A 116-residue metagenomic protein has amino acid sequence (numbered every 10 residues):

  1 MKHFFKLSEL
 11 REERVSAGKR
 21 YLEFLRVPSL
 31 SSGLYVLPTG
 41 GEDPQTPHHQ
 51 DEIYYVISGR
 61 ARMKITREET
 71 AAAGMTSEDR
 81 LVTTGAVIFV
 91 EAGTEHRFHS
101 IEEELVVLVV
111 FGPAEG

Functional and structural regions predicted by a protein language model:
M1-L34, P44, D79-R80: A short, N-terminal "cap"/entry segment at the start of jelly-roll beta-barrel domains of the cupin/DSBH fold
P28-L30, P38-E42, R60-R62, E69 (+1 more regions): Short, charged/polar surface micro-motifs in flexible loops or helix N-caps
S31-H48, A92: Conserved short histidine dyad/triad with adjacent acidic residue
V36-P38, H48-R67: Short, conserved beta-strand element in jelly-roll/cupin
P47-H49, T76, S100-E103: Short glycine/proline-enriched turns and hinge-like loops at secondary-structure junctions
E68-A92: Short acidic-glycine-tyrosine-enriched beta hairpin
T83-A86, A92-G116: Ligand-binding loop in jelly-roll beta-barrel domains
